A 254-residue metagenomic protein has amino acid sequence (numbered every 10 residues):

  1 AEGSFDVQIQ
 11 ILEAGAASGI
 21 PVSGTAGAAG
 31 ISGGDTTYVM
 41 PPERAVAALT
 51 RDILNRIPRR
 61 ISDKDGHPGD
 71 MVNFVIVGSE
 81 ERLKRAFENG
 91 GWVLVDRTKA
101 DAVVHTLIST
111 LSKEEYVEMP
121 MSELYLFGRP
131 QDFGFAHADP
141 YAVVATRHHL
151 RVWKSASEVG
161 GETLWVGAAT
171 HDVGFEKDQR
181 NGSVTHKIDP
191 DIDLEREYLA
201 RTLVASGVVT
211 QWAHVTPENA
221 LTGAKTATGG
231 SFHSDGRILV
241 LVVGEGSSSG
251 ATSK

Functional and structural regions predicted by a protein language model:
E2-G3, G66-P68, F127-R129, V144: Solvent-exposed loop and beta-edge segments used for protein-protein assembly and interaction
G3-P58: Charged, low-complexity intrinsically disordered tails and linkers
G3-V7, D70-V72, G90, H148: Envelope-exposed proteins and targeting segments
Q10-A14, A86-V93, V152-S155, T202 (+1 more regions): Structured segments of extracytoplasmic/periplasmic soluble domains in secreted or envelope-associated proteins
T50-G66, H105-V117: Accessory recognition modules or surfaces
R56-A86: Terminal, regulation- and interaction-focused segments at domain boundaries
S79-V95, D101-A102: Primarily extracytoplasmic ectodomains and periplasmic/lumenal surface modules that are beta-strand-rich
T98-S253: A cross-kingdom signal targeting lumenal/periplasmic-facing segments of multi-pass membrane and secretory-pathway
